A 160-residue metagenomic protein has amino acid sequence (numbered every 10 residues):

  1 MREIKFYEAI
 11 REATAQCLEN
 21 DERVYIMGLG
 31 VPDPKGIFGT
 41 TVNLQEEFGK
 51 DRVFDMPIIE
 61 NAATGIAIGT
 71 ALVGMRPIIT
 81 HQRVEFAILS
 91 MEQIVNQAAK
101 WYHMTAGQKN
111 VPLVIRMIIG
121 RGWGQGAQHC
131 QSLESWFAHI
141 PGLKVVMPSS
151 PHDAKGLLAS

Functional and structural regions predicted by a protein language model:
M1-S160: Thiamine diphosphate
